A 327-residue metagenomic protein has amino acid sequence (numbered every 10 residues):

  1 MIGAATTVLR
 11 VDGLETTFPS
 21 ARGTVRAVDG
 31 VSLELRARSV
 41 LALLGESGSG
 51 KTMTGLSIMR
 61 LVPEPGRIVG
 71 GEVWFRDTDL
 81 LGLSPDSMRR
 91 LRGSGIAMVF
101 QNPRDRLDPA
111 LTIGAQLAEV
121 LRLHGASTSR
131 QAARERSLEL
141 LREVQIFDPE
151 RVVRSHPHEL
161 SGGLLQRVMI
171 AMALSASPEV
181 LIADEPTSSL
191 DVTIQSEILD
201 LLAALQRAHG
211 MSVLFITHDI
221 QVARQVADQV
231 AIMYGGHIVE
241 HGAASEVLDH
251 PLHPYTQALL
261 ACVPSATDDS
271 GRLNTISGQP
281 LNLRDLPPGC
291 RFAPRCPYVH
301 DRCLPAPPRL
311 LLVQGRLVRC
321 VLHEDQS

Functional and structural regions predicted by a protein language model:
A4-V8, T17-G30, L61-R67, S84-M88 (+3 more regions): A short, flexible loop at the N-terminus of ABC-type nucleotide-binding domains that lies
T7, F147-V153, H241-S327: Short catalytic/signature loops enriched in Gly
E46, I182, P186, L190-G271: P-loop NTP-binding/switch modules centered on Walker-like glycine-rich loops
R67-D79: Conserved ABC transporter NBD signature motif
T78-D79, Q131-R151, L260-A261: Conserved ABC ATPase "signature" region
S155-L160, L164: Conserved ABC ATPase signature
S175-E179: A short, proline-enriched helix->beta-strand linker immediately N-terminal to the Walker B motif in ABC-type P-loop
